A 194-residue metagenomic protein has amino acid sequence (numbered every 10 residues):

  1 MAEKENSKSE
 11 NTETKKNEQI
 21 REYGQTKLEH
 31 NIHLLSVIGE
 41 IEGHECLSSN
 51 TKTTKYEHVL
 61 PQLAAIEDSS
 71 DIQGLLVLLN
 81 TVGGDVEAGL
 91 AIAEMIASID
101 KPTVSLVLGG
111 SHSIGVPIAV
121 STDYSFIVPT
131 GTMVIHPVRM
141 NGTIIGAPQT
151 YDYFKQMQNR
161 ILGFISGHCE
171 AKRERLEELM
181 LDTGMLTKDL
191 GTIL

Functional and structural regions predicted by a protein language model:
M1-K27: Short, intrinsically disordered N-terminal pre-domain segments
T12, Q25, A65-D68, L78 (+2 more regions): Catalytic phosphate/metal-binding cores of nucleic-acid and nucleotide-processing enzymes, i.e., regions that mediate
E18-E57: STAS-typified acidic loop motif
V37, V77, A119, I161: Terminal peptide-recognition signature
L47-Q73: A short, well-ordered alpha-helical element
S48-N50, L78-V82, I145-D152: Second-shell loop/turn segments in exported
L78-I92, A97-G142, T187-L190: Glycine-rich beta-to-alpha active-site loop
N141-L194: Charged, glycine-interspersed solvent-exposed loop segments at helix/strand-loop junctions that cap or gate access
